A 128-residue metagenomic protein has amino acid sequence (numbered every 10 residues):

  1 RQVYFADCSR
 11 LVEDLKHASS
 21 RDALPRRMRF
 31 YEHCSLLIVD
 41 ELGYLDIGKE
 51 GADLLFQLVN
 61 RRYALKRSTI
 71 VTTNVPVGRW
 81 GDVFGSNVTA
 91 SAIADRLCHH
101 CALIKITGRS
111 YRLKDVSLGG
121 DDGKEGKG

Functional and structural regions predicted by a protein language model:
R1: Walker A/P-loop
Y4, R10-L36, L42-G128: Replace "adjacent to P-loop NTPase cores in ATP/GTP-dependent enzymes" with "adjacent to NTP-binding cores
